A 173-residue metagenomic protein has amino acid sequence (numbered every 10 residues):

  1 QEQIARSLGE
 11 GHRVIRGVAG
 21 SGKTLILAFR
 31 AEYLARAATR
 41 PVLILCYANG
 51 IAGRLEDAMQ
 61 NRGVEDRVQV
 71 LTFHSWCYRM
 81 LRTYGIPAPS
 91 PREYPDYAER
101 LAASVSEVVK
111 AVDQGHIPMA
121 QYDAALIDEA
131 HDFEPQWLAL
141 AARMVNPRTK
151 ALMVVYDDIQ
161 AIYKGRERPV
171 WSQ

Functional and structural regions predicted by a protein language model:
Q3-R6, H12-Y84, A124-Q173: Conserved helicase motor core of SF1/SF2 NTP-dependent helicases
Y84-Q121, E129, F133-R143: Conserved RecA-like ASCE ATPase "motif II neighborhood" in helicase/translocase motors
